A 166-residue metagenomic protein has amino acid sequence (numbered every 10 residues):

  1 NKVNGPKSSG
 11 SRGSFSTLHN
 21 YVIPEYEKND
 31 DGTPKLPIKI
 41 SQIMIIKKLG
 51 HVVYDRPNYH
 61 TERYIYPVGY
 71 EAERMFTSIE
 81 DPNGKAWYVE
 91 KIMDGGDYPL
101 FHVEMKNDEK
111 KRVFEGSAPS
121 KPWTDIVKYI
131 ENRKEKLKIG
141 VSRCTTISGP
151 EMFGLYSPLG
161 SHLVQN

Functional and structural regions predicted by a protein language model:
V3-D108, R112: Long, contiguous regulatory modules within eukaryotic nuclear regulatory proteins
E109-N166: Polybasic, proline/glycine-rich intrinsically disordered low-complexity segments
